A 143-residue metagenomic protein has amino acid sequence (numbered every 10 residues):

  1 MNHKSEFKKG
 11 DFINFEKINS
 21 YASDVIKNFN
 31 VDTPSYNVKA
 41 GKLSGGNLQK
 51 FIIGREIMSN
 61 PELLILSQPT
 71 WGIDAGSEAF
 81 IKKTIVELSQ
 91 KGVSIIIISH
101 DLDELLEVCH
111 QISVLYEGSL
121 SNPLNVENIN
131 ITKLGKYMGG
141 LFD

Functional and structural regions predicted by a protein language model:
M1-D143: Glycine-rich phosphate-binding loops of nucleotide-dependent enzymes
